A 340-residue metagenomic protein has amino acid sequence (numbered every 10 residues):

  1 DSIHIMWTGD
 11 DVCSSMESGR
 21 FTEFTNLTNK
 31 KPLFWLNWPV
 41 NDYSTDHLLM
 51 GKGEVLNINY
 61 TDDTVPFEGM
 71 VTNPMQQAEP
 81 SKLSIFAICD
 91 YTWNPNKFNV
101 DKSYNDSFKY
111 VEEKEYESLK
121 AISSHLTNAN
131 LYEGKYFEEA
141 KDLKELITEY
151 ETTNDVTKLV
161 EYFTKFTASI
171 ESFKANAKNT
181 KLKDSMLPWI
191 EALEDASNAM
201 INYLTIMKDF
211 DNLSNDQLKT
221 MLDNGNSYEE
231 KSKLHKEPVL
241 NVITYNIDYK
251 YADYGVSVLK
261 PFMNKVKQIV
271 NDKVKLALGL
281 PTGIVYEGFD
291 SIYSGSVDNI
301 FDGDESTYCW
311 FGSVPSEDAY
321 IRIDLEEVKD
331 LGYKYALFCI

Functional and structural regions predicted by a protein language model:
D1-K102: Catalytic-core regions of glycoside hydrolase
K30, P66, E317-A319, D330: Residues that flank catalytic or metal-binding motifs in active/ligand-binding sites
T61-T64, I190, E327: Short, surface-exposed loop and linker segments with low hydrophobicity and enrichment for Pro/Ser/Thr
K97-G279: C-terminal functional modules
I243, F262, V270-V328, L337-C339: Disordered, acidic Ser/Thr/Pro-rich linker "stalks" and the adjacent N-terminal cap of the next globular domain
